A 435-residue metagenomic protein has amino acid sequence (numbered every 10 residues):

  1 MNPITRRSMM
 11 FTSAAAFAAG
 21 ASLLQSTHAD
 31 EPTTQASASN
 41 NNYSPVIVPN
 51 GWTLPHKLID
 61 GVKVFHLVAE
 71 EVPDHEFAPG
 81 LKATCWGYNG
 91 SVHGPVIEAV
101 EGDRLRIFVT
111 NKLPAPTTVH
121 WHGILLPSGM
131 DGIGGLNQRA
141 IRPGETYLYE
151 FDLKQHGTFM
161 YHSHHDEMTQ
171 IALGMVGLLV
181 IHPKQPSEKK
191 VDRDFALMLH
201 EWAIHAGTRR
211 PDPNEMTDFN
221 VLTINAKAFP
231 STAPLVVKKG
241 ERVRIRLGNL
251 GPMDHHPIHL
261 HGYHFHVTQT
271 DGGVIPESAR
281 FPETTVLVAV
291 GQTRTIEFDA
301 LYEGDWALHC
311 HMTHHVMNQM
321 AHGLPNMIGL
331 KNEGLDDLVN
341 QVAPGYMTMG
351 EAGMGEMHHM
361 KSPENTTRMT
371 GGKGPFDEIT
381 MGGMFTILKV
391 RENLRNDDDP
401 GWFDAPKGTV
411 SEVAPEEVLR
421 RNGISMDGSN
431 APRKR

Functional and structural regions predicted by a protein language model:
N2-R435: Copper-binding active sites and cupredoxin-like electron-transfer domains, recognizing His/Cys-rich ligand loops
